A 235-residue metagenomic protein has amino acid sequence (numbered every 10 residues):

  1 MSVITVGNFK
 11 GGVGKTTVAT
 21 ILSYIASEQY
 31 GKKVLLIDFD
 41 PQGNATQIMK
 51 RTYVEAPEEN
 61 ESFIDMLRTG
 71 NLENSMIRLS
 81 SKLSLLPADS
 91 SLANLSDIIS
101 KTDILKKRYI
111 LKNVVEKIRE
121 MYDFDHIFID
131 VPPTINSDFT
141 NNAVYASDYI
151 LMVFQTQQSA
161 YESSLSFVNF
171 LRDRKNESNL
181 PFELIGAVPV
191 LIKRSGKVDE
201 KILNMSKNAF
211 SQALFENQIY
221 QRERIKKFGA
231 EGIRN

Functional and structural regions predicted by a protein language model:
M1-N235: P-loop NTP-binding core
